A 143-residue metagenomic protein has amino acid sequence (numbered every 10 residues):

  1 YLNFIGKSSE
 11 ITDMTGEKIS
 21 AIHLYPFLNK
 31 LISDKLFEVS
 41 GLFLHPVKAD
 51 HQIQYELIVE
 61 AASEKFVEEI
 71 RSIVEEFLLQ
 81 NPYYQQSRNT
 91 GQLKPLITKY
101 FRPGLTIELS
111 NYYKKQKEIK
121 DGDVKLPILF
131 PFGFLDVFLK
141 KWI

Functional and structural regions predicted by a protein language model:
Y1-I143: AMP-binding adenylation
